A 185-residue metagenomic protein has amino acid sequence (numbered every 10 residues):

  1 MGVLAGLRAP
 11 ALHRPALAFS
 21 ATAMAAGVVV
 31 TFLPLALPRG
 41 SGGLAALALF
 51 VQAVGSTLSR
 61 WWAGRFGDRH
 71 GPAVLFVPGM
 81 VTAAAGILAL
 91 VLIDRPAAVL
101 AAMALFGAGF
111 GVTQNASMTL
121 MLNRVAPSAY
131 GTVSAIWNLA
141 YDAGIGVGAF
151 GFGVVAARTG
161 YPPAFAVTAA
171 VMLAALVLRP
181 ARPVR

Functional and structural regions predicted by a protein language model:
M1-F19: Juxtamembrane intracellular "pre-TM" segments in multi-pass secondary transporters
H13-R14, A18, A23-G40: Helix-loop boundary and gating motifs at the non-cytosolic
P38-G55: Loop-to-transmembrane helix entry
G42-G43, V125-W137: Loop-to-transmembrane helix entry/capping segments in MFS-fold secondary transporters and related SLC/MFSD carriers
L58-P72, A156-A157: Helix-to-loop junctions at the C-terminal end of transmembrane segments in multipass secondary transporters
V74-A89, A166-A169: Structural signature of the two symmetry-related core transmembrane helices
V112-V125: Intracellular juxtamembrane helix-capping segments at the cytosolic ends of symmetry-related transmembrane helices
V154-M172: A membrane-interface helix-boundary motif in multi-pass transporters
